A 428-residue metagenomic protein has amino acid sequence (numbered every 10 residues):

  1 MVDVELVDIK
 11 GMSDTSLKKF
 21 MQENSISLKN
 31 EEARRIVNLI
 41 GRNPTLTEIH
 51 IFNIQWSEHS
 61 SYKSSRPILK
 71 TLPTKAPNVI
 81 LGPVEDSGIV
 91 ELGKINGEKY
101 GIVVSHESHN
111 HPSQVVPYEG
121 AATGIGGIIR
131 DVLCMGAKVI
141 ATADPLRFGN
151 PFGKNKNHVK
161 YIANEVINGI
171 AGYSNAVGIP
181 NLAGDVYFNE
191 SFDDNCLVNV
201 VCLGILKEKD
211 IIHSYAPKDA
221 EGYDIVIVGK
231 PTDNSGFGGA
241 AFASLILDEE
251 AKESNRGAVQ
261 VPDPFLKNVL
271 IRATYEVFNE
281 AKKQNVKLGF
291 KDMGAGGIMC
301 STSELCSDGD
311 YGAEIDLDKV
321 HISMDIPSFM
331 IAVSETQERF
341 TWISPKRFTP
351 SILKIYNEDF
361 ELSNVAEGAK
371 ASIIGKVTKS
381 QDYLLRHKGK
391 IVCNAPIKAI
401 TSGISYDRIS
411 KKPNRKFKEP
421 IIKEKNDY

Functional and structural regions predicted by a protein language model:
M1-Y428: Glycine/proline-enriched, intrinsically flexible loops and inter-domain linkers
